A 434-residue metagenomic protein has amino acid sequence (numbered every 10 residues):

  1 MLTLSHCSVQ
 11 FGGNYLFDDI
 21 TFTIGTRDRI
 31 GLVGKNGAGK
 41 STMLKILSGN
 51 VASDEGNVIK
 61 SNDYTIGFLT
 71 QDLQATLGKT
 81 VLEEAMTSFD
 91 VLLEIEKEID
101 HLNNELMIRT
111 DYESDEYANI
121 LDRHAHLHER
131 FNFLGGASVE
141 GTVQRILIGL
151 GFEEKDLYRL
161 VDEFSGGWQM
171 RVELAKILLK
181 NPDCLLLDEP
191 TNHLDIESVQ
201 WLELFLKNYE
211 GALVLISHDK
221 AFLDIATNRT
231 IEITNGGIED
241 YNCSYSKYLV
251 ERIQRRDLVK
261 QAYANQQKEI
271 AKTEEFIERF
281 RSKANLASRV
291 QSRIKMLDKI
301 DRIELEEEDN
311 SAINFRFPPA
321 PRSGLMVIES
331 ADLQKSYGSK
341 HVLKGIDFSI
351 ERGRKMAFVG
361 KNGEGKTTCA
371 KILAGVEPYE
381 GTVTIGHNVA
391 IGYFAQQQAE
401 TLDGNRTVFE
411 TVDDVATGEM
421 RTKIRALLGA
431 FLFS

Functional and structural regions predicted by a protein language model:
M1-A264, A312, R316-S434: ABC ATP-binding cassette signature C-motif
E251-E306: Intracellular alpha-helical coupling/juxtamembrane segments of multi-pass membrane proteins
